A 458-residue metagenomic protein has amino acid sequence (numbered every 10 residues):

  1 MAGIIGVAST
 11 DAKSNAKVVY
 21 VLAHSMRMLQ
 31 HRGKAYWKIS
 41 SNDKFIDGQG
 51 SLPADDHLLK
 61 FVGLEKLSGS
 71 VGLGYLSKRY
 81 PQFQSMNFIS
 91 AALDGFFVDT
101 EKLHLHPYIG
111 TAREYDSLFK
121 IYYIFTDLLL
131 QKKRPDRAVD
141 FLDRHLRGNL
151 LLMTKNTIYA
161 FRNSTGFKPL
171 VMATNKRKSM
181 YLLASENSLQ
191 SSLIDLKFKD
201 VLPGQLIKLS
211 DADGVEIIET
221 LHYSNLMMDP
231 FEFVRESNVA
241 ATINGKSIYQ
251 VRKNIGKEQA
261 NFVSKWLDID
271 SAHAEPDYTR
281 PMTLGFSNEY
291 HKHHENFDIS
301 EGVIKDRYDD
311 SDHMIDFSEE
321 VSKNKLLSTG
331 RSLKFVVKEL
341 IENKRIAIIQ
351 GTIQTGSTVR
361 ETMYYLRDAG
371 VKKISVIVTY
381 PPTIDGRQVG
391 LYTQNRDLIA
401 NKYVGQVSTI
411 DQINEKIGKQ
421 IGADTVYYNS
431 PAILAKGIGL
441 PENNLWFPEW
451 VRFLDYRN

Functional and structural regions predicted by a protein language model:
M1-L202, K208-S271, E275: Conserved short alpha-helical segments that host acidic/polar catalytic motifs at enzyme active sites
S14, Y159, F167-K168, Q190-S191 (+6 more regions): Flexible loop/turn segments at secondary-structure boundaries
G33, W266-Y278, M282, S375 (+1 more regions): Short glycine-rich phosphate-binding loop at a beta-alpha junction
A92, M153, F161, A184 (+7 more regions): Generic beta-strand/beta-sheet core signal
F119-Y123, H294-D316, Q420-I438: A conserved beta-strand->alpha-helix junction
T157-I158, R162, P169, T174 (+3 more regions): PRPP-dependent phosphoribosyltransferase catalytic core
N261-F262, S271, L326-Y364, K402-I421: Phosphate/diphosphate-binding loops
N288-R345, I384-N395: Short, glycine/charge-rich flexible loops or terminal/linker lids adjacent to PRPP-binding catalytic cores
